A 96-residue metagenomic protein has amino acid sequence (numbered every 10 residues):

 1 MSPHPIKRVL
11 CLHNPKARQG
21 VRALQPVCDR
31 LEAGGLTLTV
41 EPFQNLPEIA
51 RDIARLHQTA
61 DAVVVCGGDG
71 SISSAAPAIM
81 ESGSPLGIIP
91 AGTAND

Functional and structural regions predicted by a protein language model:
M1-C66, S73, P77: ATP/NTP phosphate-donor binding region
G67-G68, A91: Glycine-rich Rossmann-fold phosphate-binding loop(s) that bind the pyrophosphate of adenine dinucleotide cofactors
G70-I72, N95: Glycine-rich nucleotide phosphate-binding loop and flanking beta-alpha elements of Rossmann-like dinucleotide-binding
S82-D96: Short, acidic/small-residue loops that bind anionic groups at enzyme active sites
